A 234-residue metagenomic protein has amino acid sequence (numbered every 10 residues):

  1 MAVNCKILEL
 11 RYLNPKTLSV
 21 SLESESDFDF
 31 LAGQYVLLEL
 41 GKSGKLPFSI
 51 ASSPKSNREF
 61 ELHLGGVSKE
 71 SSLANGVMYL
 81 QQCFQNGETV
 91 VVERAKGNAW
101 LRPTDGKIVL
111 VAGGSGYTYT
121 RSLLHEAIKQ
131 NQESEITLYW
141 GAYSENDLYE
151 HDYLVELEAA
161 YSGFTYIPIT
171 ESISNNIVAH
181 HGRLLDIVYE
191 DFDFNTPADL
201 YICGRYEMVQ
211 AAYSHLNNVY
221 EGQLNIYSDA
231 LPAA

Functional and structural regions predicted by a protein language model:
A2-E88, S144, E171-S172: Ferredoxin-reductase
G33, G116, R205: Short, conserved phosphate/pyrophosphate- and ester-handling motifs at nucleotide-, phospho-/glycolipid
S49-F60, R102-S115, V219: Short, compositionally biased
E93-D105: A short, basic/flexible loop-to-alpha-helix module at the beginning of a structural domain
Y117-K129: Histidine-anchored nucleotide/phosphate-binding helix
K129-I136: Conserved S-adenosyl-L-methionine
Y139, Y143-A234: Reductase modules of NAD(P)H-dependent flavoproteins
